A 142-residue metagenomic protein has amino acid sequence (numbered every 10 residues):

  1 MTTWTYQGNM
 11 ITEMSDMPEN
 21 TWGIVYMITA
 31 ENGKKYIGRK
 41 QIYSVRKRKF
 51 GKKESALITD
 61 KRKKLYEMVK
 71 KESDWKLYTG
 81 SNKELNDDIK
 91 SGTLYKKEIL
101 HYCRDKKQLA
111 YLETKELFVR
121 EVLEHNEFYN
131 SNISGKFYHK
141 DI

Functional and structural regions predicted by a protein language model:
T2-I142: Structure-specific nucleic-acid interaction/processing domains
